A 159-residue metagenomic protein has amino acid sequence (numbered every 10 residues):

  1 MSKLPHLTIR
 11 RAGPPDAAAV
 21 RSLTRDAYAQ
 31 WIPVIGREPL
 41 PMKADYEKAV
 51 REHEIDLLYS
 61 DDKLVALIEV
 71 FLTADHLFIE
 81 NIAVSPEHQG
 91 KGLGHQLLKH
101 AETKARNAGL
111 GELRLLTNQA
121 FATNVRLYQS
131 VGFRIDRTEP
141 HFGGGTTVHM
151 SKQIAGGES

Functional and structural regions predicted by a protein language model:
S2, T146-S159: Terminal substrate-recognition subdomain of acyl/acetyltransferases
L7, R11-E87, H95-K104, I135-G143 (+1 more regions): Acetyl-CoA-dependent GNAT
S85-K91, Q119-A120: Active-site acidic-Proline motif in GNAT/NAT acetyltransferases
A105-T117: Conserved GNAT acetyl-CoA-binding A-motif
L110-G111, R134, S159: Intrinsically disordered, low-complexity, positively biased terminal segments
L115-N124, H141-T146: Conserved beta-strand-loop-alpha-helix junction that forms the acyl-donor binding cleft
Y128, F133: Conserved active-site tyrosine of GNAT-family acetyltransferases
